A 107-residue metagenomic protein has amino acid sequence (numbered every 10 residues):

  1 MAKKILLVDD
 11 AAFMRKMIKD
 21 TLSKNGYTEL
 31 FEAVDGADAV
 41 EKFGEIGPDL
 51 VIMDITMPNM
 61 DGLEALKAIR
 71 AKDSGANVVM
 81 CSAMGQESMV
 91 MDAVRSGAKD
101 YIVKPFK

Functional and structural regions predicted by a protein language model:
A12-F31: Two-component/phosphorelay signaling modules centered on CheY-like receiver
D35-D38, D61-E64: Acidic catalytic/metal-coordinating carboxylates
I46-I52: Active-site beta3 strand of CheY-like receiver
M57: Receiver (REC) domain active-site loop signature in two-component systems and cognate sites in sensor histidine kinases
M84-G85: Short, conserved "switch-loop" micro-motifs in signal-transduction and mechanochemical regulators
K104: A Lys-centered signature of the CheY-like receiver
